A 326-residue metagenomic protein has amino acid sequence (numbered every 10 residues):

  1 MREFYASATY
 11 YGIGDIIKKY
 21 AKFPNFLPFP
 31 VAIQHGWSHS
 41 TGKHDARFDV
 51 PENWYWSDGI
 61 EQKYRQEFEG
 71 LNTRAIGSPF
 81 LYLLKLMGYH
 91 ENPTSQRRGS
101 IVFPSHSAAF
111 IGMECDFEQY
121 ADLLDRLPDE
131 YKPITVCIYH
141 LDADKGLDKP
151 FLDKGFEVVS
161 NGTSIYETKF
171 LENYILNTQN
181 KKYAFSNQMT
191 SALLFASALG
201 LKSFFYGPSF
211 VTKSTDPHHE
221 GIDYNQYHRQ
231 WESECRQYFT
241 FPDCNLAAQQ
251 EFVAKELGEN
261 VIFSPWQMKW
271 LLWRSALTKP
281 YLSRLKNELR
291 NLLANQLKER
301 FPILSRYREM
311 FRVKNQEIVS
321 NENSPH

Functional and structural regions predicted by a protein language model:
M1-N72, L83-L84: Active-site and donor-binding regions of nucleotide-sugar-utilizing enzymes
F48-N53, P133-I134, N180-Y183: Short active-site oxyanion
W54-S57, F103-S105, V136-L141, N161 (+2 more regions): Short His-Asn-centered micro-motif
I60-E61, Y82, H106-D116, L141-A143 (+3 more regions): Short acidic, S/G/P-rich loop/turn micro-motifs used as interaction or catalytic elements
I76-L86: Short beta-strand->alpha-helix junction loop in the catalytic core of nucleotide-activated group-transfer enzymes
M87-L147: Conserved catalytic-core segment of nucleotide-activated headgroup transferases in glycan assembly
D142-L199, S203: Donor nucleotide-activated moiety binding/catalytic core segment of transferases that use nucleotide-activated donors
T215-N323: Leloir-type glycosyltransferase catalytic cores
